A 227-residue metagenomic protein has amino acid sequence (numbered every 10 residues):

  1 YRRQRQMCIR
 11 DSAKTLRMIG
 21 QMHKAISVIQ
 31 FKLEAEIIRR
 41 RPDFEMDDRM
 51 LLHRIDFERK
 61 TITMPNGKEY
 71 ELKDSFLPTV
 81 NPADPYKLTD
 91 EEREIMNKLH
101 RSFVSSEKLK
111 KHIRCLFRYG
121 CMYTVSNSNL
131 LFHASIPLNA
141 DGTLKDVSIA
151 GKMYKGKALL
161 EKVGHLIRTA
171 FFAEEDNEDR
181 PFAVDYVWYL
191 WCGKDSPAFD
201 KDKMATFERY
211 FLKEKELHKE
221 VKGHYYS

Functional and structural regions predicted by a protein language model:
Y1-I9: Single conserved hydrophobic/aromatic residue that forms the stacking wall/gate of nucleotide- or nucleobase-binding
C8, R101-V104, Y226: Catalytic cores of large soluble enzymes that bind and process phosphate-bearing ligands
R10-R17: A conserved mid-domain beta-alpha-beta active-site/ligand-binding segment of alpha/beta enzyme cores
V28-F31, A35-M96, H100-F211: Extended, H/D-rich, highly charged conserved domains that either
K215-V221: Short glycine/proline- and acidic residue-enriched helix-loop micro-motifs that form flexible lids or anion-recognition
V221-S227: C-terminal, well-structured subdomains that either form a transmembrane helix-short loop-helix hairpin in multi-pass
